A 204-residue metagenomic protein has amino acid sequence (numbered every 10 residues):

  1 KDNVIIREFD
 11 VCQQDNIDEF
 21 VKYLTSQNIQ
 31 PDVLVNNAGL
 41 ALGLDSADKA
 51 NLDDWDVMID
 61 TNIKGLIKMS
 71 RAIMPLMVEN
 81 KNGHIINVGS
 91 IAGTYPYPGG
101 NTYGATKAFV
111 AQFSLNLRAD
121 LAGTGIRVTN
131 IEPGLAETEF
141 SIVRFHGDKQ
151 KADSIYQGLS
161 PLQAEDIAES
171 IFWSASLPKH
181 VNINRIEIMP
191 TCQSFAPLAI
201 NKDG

Functional and structural regions predicted by a protein language model:
E8-E19, L52: The beta1-alpha1 cofactor-binding region of Rossmann-like NAD(H)/NADP(H)-dependent oxidoreductases
D45-A47, N51-I59: Substrate-binding pocket helix/loop in short-chain dehydrogenase/reductase
S70, T106: Active-site helix of classical SDR
P75, A119-D120: Alpha-helical segment proximal to the catalytic Tyr-Lys
S90: Residue(s) in the substrate-gating loop at a strand-loop-helix junction that position the organic substrate next
Y97-N101: Active-site loop immediately N-terminal to the catalytic Tyr-X3-Lys motif of short-chain dehydrogenase/reductase
N130-G134, K149-P197: C-terminal helical subdomain
